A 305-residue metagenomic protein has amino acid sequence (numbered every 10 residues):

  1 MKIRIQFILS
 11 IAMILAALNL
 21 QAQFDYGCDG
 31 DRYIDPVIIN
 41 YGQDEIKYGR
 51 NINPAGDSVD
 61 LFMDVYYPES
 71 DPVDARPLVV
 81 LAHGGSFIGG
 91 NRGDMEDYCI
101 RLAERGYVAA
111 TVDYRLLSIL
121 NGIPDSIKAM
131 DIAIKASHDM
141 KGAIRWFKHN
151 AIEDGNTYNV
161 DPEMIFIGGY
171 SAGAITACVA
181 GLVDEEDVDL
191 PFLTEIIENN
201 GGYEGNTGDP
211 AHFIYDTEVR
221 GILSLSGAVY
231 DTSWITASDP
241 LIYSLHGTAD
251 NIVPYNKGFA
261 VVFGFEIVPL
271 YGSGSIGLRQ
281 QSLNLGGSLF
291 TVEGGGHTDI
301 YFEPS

Functional and structural regions predicted by a protein language model:
M1-C28: Bacterial Sec-dependent N-terminal signal peptides
Q23-D74: N-terminal cap/lid segment of alpha/beta-hydrolase-fold proteins
S70, D74, I127-H138, G142-S171 (+2 more regions): Gly/Ser-rich "nucleophile elbow"/oxyanion-hole loop immediately N-terminal to the catalytic nucleophile in hydrolases
D74-G85: Short beta-strand element of the alpha/beta-hydrolase
F87-D94, D113-I134, G296-E303: Cap/lid segment of the alpha/beta-hydrolase catalytic domain
G93-V112: Short amphipathic alpha-helix adjacent to the substrate-entry channel of hydrolases
S244-H246, D250: Short beta-strand/loop motif that positions the catalytic acidic residue of the alpha/beta-hydrolase fold
G277-S305: C-terminal catalytic histidine-bearing segment of alpha/beta-hydrolase fold enzymes
